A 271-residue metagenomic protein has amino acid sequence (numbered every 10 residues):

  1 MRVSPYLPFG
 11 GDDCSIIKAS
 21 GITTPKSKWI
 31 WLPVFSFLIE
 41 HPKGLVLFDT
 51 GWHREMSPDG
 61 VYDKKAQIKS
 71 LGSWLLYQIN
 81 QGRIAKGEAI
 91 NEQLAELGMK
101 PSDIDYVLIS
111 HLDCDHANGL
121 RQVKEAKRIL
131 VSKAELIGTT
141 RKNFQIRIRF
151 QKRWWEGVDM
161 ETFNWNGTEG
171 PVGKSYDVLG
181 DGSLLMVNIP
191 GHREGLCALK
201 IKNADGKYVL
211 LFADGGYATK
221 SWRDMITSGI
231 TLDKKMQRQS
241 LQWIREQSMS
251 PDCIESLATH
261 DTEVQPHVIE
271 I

Functional and structural regions predicted by a protein language model:
M1-N91, K207-A213: Metallo-beta-lactamase
F35-E40, V46, N166-A204: Core dinuclear metal-dependent hydrolase active-site scaffold
F48, E55-P58, H116-N118, G138-T140 (+2 more regions): Short catalytic/ligand-binding loop motif for oxyanion handling, primarily in non-cytosolic enzymes, centered on
T50-W52, L112, E135, G191-R193 (+2 more regions): Active-site metal-binding loops of divalent metal-dependent hydrolases
R54, I68-E92, L196, K200-I271: Cap/insert and terminal regions of metallo-dependent hydrolase folds
V61-V131: Active-site metal-binding motif and surrounding structural segment of the metallo-beta-lactamase
N80-M99, D103, K133-V187, K234-C253: Metallo-beta-lactamase
